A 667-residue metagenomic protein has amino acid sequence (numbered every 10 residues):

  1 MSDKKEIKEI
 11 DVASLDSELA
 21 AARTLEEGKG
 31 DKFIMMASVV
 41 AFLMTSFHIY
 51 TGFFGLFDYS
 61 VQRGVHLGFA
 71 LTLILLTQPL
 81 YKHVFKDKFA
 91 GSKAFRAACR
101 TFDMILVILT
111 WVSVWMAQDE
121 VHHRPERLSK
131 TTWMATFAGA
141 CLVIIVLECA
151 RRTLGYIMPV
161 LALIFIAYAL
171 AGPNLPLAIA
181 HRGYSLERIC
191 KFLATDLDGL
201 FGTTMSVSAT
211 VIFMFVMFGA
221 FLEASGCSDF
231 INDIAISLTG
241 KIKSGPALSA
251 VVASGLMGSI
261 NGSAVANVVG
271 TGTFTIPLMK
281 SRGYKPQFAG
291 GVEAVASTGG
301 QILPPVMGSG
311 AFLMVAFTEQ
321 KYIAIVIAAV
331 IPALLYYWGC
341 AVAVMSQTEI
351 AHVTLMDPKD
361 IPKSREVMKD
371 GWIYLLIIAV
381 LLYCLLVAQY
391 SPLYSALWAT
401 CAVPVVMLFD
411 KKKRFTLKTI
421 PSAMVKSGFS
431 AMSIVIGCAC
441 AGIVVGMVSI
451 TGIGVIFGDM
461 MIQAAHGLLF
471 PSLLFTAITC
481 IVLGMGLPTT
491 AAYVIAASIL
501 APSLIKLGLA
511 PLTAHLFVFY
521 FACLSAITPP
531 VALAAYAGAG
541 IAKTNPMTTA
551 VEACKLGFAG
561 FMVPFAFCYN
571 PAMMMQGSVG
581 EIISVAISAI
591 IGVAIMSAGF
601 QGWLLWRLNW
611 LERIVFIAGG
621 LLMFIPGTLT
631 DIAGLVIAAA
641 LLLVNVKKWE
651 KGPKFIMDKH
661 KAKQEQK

Functional and structural regions predicted by a protein language model:
M1-K130, T136-A140: Conserved, well-structured core domains of diverse proteins
S2-M35, I327-S430, L533-L621, K648-Q666: Long, contiguous bundles of hydrophobic transmembrane helices that form the permeation core of multi-pass
A37-A41, Q62-Q78, T101-W111, T136-I145 (+10 more regions): Hydrophobic mid-bilayer segments of alpha-helices in multi-pass membrane transport proteins, especially secondary
T51-G55, P79-F95, H123-R124, C141-Y156 (+3 more regions): Membrane-water interface regions at transmembrane-helix termini and the short interhelical loops of multi-pass membrane
T132-F137, L197-V211, S237-V251, R282-F288 (+6 more regions): Membrane-interfacial loop-to-helix junctions in multi-pass transporters
E148, T153, L163-A178, L186-C190 (+8 more regions): Core transmembrane alpha-helical segments of multi-pass membrane transporters/permeases
G219-E223, S254-S263, V295-Q301, L386 (+4 more regions): Transmembrane alpha-helix interface/packing and boundary motifs in multi-pass membrane proteins, characterized by
N232-G300, G310, E319, T489-F521 (+1 more regions): Hydrophobic transmembrane alpha-helices that form the pore/transport pathway of multi-pass ion and small-solute
